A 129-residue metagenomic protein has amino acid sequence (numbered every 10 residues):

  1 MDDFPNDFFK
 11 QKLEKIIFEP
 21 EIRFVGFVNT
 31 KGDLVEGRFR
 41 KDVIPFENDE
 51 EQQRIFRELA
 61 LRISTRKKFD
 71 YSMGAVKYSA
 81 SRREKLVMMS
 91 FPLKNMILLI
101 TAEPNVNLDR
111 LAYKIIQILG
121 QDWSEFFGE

Functional and structural regions predicted by a protein language model:
M1-E129: Non-catalytic interaction/Regulatory regions outside core domains
